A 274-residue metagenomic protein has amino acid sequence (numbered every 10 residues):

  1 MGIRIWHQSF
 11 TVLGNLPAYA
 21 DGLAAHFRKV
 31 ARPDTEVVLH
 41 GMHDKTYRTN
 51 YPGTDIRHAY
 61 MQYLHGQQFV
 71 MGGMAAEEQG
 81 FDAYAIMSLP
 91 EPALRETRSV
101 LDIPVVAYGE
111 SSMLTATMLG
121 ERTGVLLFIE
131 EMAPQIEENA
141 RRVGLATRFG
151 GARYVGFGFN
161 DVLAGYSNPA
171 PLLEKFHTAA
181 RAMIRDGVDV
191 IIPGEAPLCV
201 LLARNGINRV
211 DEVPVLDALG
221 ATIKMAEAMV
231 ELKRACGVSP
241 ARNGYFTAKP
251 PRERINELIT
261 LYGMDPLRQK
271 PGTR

Functional and structural regions predicted by a protein language model:
M1-Y63, F128-S167, D265-Q269: N-terminal glycine-rich anion-binding loop in soluble enzyme alpha/beta folds
W6, G124-L126, D189: Conserved beta-strand elements of the Class I
Q8, D189, G194-L201, D217-P240: C-terminal and late-domain segments of enzyme folds
I56-A75, P171-H177: Glycine-rich, highly charged phosphate/nucleotide-binding loops
L64-V100, V105-Y108, D189-L201: N-terminal glycine-rich phosphate/adenylate-binding segment common to multiple enzyme folds
R98-G120, I207-A226: Short, acidic/small-residue loops that bind anionic groups at enzyme active sites
T117-Y154, E227-R268: Short, glycine-/small-residue-rich phosphate/pyrophosphate-handling segment
R141-A203: Active-site rim beta-loop-alpha module in soluble metabolic enzymes
